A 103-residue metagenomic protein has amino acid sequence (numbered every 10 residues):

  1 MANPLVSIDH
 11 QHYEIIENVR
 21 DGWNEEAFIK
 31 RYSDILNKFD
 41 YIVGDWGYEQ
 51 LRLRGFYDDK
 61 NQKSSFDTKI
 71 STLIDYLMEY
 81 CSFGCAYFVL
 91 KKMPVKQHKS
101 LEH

Functional and structural regions predicted by a protein language model:
M1-G47: N-terminal leader/targeting segments and the first structural element of proteins
N3, S65-H103: Helix-rich interaction surfaces within compact, conserved domain-sized segments that mediate assembly or partner
H12-V19, N61-S64, Y87, M93-P94: Compositionally biased, intrinsically disordered or flexible polar/acidic segments
G22-E26, K63-T68: Ordered, soluble secondary-structure elements with a strong preference for glycine-centered loop motifs and nearby
D40, Q50, Y87: Beta-strand-rich binding-surface signature of beta-sandwich/beta-barrel folds used to engage anionic ligands
D45-D59: Short, structured protein-protein interaction patches enriched in aromatics and acidic/basic residues, typified by
R52, K60-K63, Q97-H98: Eukaryotic short linear interaction motifs
